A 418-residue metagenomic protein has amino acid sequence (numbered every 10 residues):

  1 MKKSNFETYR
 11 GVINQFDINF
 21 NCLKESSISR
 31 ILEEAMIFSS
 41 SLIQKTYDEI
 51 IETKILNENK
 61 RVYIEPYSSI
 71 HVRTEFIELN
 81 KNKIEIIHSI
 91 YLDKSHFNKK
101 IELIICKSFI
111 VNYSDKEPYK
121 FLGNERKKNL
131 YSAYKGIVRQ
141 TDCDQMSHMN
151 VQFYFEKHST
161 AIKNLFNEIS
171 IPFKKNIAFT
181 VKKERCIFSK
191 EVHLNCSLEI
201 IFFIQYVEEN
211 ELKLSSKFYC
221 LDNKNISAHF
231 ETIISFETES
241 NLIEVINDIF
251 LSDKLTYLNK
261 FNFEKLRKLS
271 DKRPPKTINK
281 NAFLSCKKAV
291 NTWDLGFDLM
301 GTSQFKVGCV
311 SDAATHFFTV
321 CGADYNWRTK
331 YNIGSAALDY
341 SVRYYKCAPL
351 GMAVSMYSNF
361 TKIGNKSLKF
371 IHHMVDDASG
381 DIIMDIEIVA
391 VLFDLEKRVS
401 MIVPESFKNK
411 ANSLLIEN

Functional and structural regions predicted by a protein language model:
M1-S39, F121-E168, F263-A323: Catalytic strand-loop segment that frames the active site of acyl-thioester-processing enzymes
K2-R10, K54, N59-H71, E75-Y134 (+5 more regions): HotDog/MaoC-like acyl-thioester-processing domains
I28-I31, Q44-Y47, V62-I64, E156 (+2 more regions): Short secondary-structure boundary/capping segments within folded domains
I43-I51, P172-F179, W327-S335: Short, basic/aromatic beta-hairpin or loop at an interaction surface
F109-V111, V320-Y325: Glycine-rich, pocket-lining loop/helix-strand segments that form or immediately flank
